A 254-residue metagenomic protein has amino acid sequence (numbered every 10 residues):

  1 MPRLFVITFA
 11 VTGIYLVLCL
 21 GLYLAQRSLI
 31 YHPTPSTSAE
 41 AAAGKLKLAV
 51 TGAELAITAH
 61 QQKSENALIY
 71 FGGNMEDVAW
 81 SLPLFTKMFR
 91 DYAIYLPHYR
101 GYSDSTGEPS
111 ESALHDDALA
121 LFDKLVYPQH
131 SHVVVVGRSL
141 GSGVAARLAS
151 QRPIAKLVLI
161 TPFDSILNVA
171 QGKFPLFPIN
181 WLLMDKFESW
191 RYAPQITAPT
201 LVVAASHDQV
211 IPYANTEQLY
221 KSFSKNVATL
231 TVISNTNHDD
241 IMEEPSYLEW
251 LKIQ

Functional and structural regions predicted by a protein language model:
R3, I7-A49: An N-terminal hydrophobic leader/cap segment in hydrolases
E54-Y127, R138-G143, R147-A149: Membrane-embedded segments
E76, H207-I211, H238-D240: Acidic catalytic loop of the alpha/beta-hydrolase fold
P83-L84, S189, A198, P212-K221: Short alpha-helix in the alpha/beta-hydrolase fold that links the catalytic acid
V133-S142, A205: Conserved alpha/beta-hydrolase "nucleophile elbow" surrounding the catalytic nucleophile
S142-Y192: Hydrolase active-site cap/lid region
I196-T197, V202-D208: Short beta-strand/loop motif that positions the catalytic acidic residue of the alpha/beta-hydrolase fold
K225-Q254: C-terminal catalytic histidine-bearing segment of alpha/beta-hydrolase fold enzymes
